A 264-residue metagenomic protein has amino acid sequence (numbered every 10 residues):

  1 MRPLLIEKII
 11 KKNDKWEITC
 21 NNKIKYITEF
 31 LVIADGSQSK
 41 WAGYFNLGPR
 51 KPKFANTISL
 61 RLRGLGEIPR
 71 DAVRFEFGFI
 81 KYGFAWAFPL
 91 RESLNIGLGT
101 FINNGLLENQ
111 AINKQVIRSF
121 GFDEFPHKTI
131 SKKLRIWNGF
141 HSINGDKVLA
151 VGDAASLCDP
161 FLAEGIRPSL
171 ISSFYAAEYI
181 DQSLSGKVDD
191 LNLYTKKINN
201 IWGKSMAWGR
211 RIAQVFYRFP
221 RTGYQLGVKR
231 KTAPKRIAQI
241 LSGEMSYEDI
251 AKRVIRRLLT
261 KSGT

Functional and structural regions predicted by a protein language model:
M1-R2, E76: General small-molecule cofactor/ligand-binding pocket signal
R2-W16: A conserved short coil-to-beta-strand element within the FAD-binding core of flavoproteins
K8, K25, N104-I180, L184 (+2 more regions): FAD/FMN-dependent oxidoreductases across multiple families
N21-K23: Glycine-centered tight beta-turn/hairpin loop motif at sheet-sheet or coil-to-beta transitions
T28-F30, A34-S39, A154-A155: Glycine-/small-residue-rich beta->alpha transition segments that form the dinucleotide
Q38-N109: Conserved FAD-binding catalytic core of PHBH/FMO-like flavoproteins
E178-T264: C-terminal helical "tail/cap" subdomain of flavin- and related membrane-associated enzymes
